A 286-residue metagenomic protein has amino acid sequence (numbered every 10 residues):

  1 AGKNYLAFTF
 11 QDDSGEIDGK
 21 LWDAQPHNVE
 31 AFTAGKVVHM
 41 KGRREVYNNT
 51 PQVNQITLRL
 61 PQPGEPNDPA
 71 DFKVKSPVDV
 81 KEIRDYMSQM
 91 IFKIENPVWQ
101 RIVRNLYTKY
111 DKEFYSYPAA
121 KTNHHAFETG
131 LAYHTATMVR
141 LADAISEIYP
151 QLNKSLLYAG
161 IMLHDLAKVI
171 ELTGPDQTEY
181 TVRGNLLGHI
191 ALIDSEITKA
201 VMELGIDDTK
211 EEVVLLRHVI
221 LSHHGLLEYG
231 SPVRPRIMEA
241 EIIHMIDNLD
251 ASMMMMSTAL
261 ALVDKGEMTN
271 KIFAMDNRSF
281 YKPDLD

Functional and structural regions predicted by a protein language model:
A1-Y5, G15-D18, A24-A70: OB-fold single-stranded nucleic acid-binding module
N4-L6, E211-E212: Short amphipathic alpha-helical interface segments
F10-S14: Acidic/polar residues in short coil/turn loops that connect beta-strands within repeat-based beta-sheet scaffolds
G35, M138, D247: Divalent metal-coordination and catalytic microenvironments
H39-K41, H244, A261-L262, G266-R278 (+1 more regions): N-terminal intrinsically disordered, cationic/polar leader segments that include organellar targeting peptides
P66-L186, K210: Acidic/His-rich, divalent-metal-binding segments that scaffold phosphate/diphosphate chemistry
Y86-K93, N105-L106, E196, V219 (+2 more regions): Residues that form generic nucleotide/phosphate-binding pockets
N123-H124, Y133, A144-V263: Divalent metal-dependent catalytic cores for phosphoryl transfer on phosphate-bearing substrates
